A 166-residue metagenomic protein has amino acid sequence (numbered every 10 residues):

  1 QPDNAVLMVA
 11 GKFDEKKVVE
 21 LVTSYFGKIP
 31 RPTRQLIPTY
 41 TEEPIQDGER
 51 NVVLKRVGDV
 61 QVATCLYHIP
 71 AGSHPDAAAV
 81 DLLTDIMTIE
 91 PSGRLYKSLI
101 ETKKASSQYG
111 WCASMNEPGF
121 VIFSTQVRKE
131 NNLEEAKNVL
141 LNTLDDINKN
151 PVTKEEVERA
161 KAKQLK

Functional and structural regions predicted by a protein language model:
N4-A10, V60-A71, K97-K166: M16 family metallopeptidases and their MPP-like homologs
V6-A71, A162, K166: An aromatic/glycine/proline-enriched structural segment found at the starts of mature extracellular/organellar domains
E15-V19, P75, N131-E135: Short, conserved charged micro-motifs
K17, Y25-T33, E90-P91, K103 (+1 more regions): A generic secondary-structure signal for well-formed alpha-helical elements
Q35-T39, A78, G93: Short, charged, low-hydrophobicity "junction" segments
C65, P75-M87, R94-K97: Active/ligand-binding-proximal structured segments within catalytic/core domains that scaffold catalytic residues
